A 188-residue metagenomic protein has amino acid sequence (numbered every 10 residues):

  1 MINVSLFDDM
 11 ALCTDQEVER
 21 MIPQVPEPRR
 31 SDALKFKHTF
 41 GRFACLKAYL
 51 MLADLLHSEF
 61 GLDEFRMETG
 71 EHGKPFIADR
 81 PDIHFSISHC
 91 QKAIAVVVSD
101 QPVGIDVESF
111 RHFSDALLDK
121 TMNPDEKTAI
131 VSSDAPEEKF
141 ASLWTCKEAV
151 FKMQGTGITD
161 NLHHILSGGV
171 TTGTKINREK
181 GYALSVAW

Functional and structural regions predicted by a protein language model:
M1-W188: Core catalytic alpha/beta fold that binds nucleotide/phospho-ligands
